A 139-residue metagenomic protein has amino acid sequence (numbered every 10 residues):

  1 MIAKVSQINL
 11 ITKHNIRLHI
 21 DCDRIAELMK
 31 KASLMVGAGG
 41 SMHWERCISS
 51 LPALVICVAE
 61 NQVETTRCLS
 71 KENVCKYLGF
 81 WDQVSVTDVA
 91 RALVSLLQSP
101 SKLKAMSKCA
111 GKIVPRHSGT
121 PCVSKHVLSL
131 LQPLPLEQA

Functional and structural regions predicted by a protein language model:
I2-A139: Nucleotide-activated sugar donor-binding and catalytic core shared by glycosyltransferases and related lipid-linked
